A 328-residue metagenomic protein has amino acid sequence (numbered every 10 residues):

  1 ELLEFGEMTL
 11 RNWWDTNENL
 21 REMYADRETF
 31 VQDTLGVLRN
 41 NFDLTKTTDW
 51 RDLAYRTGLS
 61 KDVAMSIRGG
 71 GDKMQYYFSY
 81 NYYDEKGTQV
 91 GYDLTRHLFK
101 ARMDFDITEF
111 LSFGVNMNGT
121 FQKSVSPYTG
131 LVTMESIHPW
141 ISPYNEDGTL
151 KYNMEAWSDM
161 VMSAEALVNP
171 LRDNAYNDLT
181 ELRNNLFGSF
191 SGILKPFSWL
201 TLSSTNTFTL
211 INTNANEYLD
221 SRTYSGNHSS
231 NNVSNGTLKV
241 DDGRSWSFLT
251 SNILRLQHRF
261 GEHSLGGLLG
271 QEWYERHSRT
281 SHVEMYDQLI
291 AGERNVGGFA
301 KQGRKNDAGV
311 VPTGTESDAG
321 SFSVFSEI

Functional and structural regions predicted by a protein language model:
E1-K46, T57, G87-L94, L98 (+3 more regions): Surface-exposed loop/interface segments of Gram-negative outer-membrane beta-barrel transport/assembly proteins
G36, V63-M65: N-terminal periplasmic accessory domains that precede and gate Gram-negative outer-membrane beta-barrel machines
L53-T57, I67-G71: Outer-membrane beta-barrel initiation region
S60-D62, N81-Y83: A beta-strand signature from Gram-negative outer-membrane beta-barrel systems, especially the internal plug domain
I67, S317-D318, I328: Replace "in large, NTP-powered and nucleic-acid-processing enzymes" with "in large, NTP-powered factors and other
G69-G71, Y82, F105, M117 (+2 more regions): Residue-level signature of outer-membrane beta-barrel architecture
